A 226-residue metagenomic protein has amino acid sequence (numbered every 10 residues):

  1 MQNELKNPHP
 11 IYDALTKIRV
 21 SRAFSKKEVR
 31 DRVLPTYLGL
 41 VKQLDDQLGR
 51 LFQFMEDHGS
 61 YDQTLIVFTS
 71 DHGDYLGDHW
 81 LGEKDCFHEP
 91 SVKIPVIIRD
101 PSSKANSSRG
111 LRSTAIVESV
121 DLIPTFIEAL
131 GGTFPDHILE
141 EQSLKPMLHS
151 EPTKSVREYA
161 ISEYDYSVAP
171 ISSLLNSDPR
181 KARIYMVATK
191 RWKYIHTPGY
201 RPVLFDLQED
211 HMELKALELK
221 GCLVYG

Functional and structural regions predicted by a protein language model:
M1-I116, A129-G132, D136-H137, H211: Active-site-proximal cap/lid insertion segments
F68, E163, G221: Residues that line or immediately flank small-molecule/substrate-binding pockets and catalytic motifs
H72-D78, K104, V120-I123, E128-L207: C-terminal cap/loop subdomain of S1 sulfatases and analogous C-terminal strand-loop tails that border
D78, A216-L219: Phosphate-coordinating loops and pocket residues in cytosolic domains that bind phosphorylated ligands
C86, L223-G226: Short, composition-biased linear "edge" segments at structural boundaries
T114-V117, E218-C222: Short alpha-helix boundary/capping segments
H211-K215, C222-V224: Extended, hydrophobic beta-loop-alpha segments that form or line the acyl/peptidyl-thioester binding and transfer paths
